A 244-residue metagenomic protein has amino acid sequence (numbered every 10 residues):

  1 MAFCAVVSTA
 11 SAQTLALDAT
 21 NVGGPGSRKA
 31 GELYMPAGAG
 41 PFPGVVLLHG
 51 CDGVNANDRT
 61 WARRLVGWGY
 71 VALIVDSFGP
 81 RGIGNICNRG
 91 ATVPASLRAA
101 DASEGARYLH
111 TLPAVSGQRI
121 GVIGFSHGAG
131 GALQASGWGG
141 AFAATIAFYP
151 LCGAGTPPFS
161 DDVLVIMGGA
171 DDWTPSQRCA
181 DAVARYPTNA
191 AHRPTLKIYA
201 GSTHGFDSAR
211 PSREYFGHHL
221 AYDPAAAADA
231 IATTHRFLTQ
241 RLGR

Functional and structural regions predicted by a protein language model:
M1-Y34, H127: An N-terminal hydrophobic leader/cap segment in hydrolases
A19-M35, P41-T111, D207-A221: Serine-hydrolase catalytic machinery in alpha/beta-hydrolase-like enzymes
T20-V22, D52-A56, W68, L97 (+1 more regions): Primarily recognizes the serine-hydrolase "nucleophile elbow" in alpha/beta-hydrolase and SGNH/GDSL folds
P158-V163, H192-R193: Short, proline-enriched alpha-helix->beta-strand connector loops that line the catalytic pocket of alpha/beta-hydrolase
V165-M167: Short beta-strand/loop motif that positions the catalytic acidic residue of the alpha/beta-hydrolase fold
A170-P175, H204: Acidic catalytic loop of the alpha/beta-hydrolase fold
P175-R185: Short alpha-helix in the alpha/beta-hydrolase fold that links the catalytic acid
A191-R244: C-terminal catalytic histidine-bearing segment of alpha/beta-hydrolase fold enzymes
